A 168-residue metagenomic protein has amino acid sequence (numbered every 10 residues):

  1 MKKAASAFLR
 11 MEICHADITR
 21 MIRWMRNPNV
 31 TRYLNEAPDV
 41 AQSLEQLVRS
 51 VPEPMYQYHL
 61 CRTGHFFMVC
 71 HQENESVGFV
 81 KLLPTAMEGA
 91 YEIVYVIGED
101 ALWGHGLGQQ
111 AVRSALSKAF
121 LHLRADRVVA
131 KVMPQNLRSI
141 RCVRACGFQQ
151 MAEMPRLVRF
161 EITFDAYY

Functional and structural regions predicted by a protein language model:
M1-R20, M25-P28, R32, F66-Y168: Acyl-donor (CoA/ACP) binding surface of acyl/acetyltransferases
N29-P54: Conserved GNAT-fold acetyl-CoA-binding loop/helix
P54-Y56, K81: Short secondary-structure capping micro-motifs at structural edges
Q57-R62: Short loop/turn motifs at secondary-structure junctions and domain boundaries
